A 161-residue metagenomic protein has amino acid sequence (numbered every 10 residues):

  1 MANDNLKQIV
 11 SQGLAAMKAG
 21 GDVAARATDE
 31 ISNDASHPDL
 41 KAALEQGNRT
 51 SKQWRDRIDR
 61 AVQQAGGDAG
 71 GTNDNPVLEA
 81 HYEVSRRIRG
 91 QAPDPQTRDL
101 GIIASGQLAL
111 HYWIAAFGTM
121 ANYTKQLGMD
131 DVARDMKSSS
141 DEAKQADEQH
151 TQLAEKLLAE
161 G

Functional and structural regions predicted by a protein language model:
M1-G161: Amphipathic alpha-helical hairpins
